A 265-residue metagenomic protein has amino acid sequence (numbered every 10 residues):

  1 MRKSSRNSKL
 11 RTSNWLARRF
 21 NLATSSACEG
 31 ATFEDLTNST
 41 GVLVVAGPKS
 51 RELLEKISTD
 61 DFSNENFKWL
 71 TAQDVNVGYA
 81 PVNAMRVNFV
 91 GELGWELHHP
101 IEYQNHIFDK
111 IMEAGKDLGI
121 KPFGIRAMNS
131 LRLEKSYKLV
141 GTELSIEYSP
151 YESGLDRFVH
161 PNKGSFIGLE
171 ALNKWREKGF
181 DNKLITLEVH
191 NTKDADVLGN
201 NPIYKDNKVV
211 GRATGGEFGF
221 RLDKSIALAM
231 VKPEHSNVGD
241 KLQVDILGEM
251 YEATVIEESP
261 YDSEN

Functional and structural regions predicted by a protein language model:
M1-K3, N7-N265: Conserved, structured C-terminal
